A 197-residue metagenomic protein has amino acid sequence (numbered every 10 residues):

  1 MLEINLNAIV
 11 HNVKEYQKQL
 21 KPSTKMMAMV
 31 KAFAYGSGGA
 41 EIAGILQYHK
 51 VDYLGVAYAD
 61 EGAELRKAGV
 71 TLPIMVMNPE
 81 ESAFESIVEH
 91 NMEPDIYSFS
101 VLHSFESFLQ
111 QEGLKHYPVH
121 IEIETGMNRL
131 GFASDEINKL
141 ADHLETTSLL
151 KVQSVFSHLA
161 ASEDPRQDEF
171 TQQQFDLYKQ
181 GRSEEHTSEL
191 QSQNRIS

Functional and structural regions predicted by a protein language model:
M1-K21: Positively charged, low-complexity intrinsically disordered leader regions
E3, A8, T24-K179, S183-E184: Active-site-proximal beta-alpha core segment in soluble small-molecule metabolic enzymes
E15, M127, Q193-N194: A very general structural signal that marks isolated residues within well-ordered alpha-helical segments
E185-S197: Single conserved hydrophobic/aromatic residue that forms the stacking wall/gate of nucleotide- or nucleobase-binding
